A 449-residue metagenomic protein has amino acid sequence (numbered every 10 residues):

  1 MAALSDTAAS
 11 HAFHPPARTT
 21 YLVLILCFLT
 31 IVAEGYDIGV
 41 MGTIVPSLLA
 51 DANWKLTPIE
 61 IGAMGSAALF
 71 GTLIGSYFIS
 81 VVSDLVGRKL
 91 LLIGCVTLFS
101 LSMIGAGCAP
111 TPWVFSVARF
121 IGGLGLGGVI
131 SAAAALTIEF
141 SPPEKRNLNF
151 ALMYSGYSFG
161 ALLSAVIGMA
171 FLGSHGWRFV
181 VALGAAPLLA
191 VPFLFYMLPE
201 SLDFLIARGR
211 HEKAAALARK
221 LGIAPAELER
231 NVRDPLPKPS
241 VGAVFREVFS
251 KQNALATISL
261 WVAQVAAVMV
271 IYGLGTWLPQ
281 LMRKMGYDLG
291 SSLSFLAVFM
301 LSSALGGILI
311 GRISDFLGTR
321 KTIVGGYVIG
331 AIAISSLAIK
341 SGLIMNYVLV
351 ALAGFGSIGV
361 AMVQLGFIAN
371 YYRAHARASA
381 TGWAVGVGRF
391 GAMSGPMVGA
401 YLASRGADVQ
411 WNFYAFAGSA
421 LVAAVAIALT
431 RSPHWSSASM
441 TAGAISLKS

Functional and structural regions predicted by a protein language model:
M1-S449: Transmembrane-helix signature of 12-pass secondary carriers
